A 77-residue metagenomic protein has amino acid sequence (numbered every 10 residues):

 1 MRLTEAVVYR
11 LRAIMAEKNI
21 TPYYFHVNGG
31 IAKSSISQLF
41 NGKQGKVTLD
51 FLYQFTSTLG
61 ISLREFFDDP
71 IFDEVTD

Functional and structural regions predicted by a protein language model:
M1-T21: A short, Lys/Arg-rich alpha-helix, primarily the initiator
R12, Y23, Y53, R64: Residues within the helices of the helix-turn-helix
M15, H26, T56: The alpha-helix within a helix-turn-helix
N19-Q38: Short alpha-helical DNA-recognition segment
V27, N41, D68: Phosphate-coordinating loops and pocket residues in cytosolic domains that bind phosphorylated ligands
Q38, F67-D77: Short, charged recognition helix plus adjacent turn of helix-turn-helix-like nucleic-acid-binding domains
K43-Q54: Short, basic-rich loop-to-helix N-cap that marks the start of a DNA-contacting helix
